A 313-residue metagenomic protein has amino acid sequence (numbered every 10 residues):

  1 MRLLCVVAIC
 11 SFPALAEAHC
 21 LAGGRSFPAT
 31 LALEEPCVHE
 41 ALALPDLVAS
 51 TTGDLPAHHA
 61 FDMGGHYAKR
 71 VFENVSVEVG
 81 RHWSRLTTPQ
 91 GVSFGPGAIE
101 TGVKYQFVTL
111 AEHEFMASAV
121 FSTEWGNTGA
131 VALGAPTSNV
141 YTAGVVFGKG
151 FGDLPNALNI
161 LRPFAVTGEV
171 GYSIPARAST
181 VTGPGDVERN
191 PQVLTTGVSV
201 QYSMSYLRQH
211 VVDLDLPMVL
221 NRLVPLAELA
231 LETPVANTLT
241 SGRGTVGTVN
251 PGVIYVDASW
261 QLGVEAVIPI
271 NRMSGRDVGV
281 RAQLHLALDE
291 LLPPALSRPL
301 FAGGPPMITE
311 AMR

Functional and structural regions predicted by a protein language model:
M1-A8: Sec-dependent signal peptide recognition, specifically the positively charged N-region followed immediately by
S11-L15: N-terminal signal peptide c-region/cleavage motif recognized by signal peptidases
A18-R313: Transmembrane beta-barrel domains of Gram-negative outer membranes and organellar outer membranes
